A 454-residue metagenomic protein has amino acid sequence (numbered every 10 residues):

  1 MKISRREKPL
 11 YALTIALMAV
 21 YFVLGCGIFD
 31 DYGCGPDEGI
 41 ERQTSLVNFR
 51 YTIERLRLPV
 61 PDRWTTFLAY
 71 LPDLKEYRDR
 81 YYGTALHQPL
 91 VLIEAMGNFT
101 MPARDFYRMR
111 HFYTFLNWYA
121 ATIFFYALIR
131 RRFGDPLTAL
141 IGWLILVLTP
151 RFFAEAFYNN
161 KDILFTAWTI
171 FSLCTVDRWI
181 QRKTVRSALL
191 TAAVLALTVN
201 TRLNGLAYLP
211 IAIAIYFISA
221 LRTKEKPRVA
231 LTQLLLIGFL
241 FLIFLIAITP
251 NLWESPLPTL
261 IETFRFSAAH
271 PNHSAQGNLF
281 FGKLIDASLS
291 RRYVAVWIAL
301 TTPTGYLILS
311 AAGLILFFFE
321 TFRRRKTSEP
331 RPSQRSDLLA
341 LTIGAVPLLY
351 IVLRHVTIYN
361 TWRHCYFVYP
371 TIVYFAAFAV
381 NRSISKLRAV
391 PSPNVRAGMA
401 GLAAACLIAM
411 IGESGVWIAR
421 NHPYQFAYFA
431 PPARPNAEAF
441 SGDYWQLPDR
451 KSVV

Functional and structural regions predicted by a protein language model:
M1-K8, R131-R132, D177-L190, P210 (+3 more regions): Membrane-interface junctions at the ends of membrane-embedded or membrane-associated helices
A12-I15, F125-L148, Q181-R186, L190 (+3 more regions): Transmembrane-helix signature of polytopic, membrane-embedded enzymes that assemble or transfer cell-envelope glycans
E41, F49-R55, R78-Q88, G97-A103 (+4 more regions): Transmembrane-lumen/periplasm boundary regions of multi-pass, lipid-linked membrane glycan transferases
R80-Q88, F99-I123, E155-N159, L309: Loop-to-helix entry region of an early transmembrane alpha helix in multi-pass inner-membrane enzymes
F112-F133, F171, T175, F318-F322: Transmembrane-helix motifs of polytopic, lipid-linked glycan transferases
G142-V147, C174, L195, V199: Short helix- or helix-capping micro-motifs that position conserved polar/aromatic residues at function-defining sites
E155, D162-T166, T198-L203, A207 (+5 more regions): Hydrophobic/aromatic-rich transmembrane helices and adjacent perimembrane loops
F165-Q181, L190-L195, G344, T371-F375: Specific aromatic-rich, kink-prone transmembrane helix
